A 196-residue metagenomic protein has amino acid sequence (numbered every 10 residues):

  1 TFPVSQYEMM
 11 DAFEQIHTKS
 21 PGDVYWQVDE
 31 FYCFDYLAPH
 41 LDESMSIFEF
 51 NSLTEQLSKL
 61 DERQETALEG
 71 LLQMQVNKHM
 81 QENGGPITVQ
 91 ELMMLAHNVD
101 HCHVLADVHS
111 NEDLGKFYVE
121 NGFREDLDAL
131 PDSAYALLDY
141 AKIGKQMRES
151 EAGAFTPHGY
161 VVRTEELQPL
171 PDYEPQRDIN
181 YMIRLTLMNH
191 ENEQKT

Functional and structural regions predicted by a protein language model:
S5-A136, R163-E193: Mixed-charge (acidic/basic) macromolecular-recognition segments
D139: Short basic (Lys/Arg) and small-residue
K142, E151, G159-E165: Short, glycine-biased loop/turn motifs at secondary-structure junctions and in low-complexity Ser/Thr/Pro-rich termini
